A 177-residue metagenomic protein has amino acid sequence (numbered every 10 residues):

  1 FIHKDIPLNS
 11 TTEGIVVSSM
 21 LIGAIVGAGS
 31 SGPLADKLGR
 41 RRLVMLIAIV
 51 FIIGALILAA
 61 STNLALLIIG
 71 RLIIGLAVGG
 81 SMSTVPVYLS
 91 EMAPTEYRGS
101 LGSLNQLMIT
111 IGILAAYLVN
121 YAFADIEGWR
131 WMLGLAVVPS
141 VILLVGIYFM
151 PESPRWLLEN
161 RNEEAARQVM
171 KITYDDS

Functional and structural regions predicted by a protein language model:
F1-D176: Transmembrane-helix signature of 12-pass secondary carriers
